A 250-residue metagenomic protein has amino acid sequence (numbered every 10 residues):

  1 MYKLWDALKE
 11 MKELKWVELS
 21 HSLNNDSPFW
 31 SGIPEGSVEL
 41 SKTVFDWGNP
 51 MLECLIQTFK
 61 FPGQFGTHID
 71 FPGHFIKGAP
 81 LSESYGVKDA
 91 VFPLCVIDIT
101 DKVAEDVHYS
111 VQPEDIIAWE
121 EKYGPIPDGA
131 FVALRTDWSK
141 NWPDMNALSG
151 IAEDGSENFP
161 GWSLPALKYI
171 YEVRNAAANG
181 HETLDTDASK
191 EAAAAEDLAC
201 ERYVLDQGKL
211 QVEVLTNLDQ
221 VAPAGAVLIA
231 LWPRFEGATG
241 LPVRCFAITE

Functional and structural regions predicted by a protein language model:
M1-E250: Active-/binding-site microenvironments in catalytic and ligand-binding cores
